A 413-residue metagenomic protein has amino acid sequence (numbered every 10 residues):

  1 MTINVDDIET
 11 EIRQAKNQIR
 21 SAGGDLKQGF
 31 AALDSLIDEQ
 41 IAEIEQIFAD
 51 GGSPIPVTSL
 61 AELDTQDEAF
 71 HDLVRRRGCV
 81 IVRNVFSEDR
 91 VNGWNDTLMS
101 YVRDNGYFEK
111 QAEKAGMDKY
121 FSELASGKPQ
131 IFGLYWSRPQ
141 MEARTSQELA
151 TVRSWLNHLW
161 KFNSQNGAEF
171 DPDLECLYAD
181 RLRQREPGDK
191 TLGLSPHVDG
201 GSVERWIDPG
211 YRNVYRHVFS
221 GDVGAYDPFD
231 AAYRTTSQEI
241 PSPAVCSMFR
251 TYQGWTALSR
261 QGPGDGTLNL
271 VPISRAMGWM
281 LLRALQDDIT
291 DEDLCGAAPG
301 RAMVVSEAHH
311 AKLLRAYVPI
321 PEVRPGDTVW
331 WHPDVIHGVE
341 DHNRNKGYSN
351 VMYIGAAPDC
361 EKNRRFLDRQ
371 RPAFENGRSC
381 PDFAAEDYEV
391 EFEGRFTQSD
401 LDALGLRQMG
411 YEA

Functional and structural regions predicted by a protein language model:
M1-R20, P263-P319, P325-W330, D334-A413: Non-heme Fe(II)/2-oxoglutarate
M1-R76, G394-A413: Fe(II)/2-oxoglutarate
T2, A69, V74-R77, F86-P321 (+3 more regions): Non-heme Fe(II) oxygenase catalytic core, chiefly the N-lobe of the double-stranded beta-helix
